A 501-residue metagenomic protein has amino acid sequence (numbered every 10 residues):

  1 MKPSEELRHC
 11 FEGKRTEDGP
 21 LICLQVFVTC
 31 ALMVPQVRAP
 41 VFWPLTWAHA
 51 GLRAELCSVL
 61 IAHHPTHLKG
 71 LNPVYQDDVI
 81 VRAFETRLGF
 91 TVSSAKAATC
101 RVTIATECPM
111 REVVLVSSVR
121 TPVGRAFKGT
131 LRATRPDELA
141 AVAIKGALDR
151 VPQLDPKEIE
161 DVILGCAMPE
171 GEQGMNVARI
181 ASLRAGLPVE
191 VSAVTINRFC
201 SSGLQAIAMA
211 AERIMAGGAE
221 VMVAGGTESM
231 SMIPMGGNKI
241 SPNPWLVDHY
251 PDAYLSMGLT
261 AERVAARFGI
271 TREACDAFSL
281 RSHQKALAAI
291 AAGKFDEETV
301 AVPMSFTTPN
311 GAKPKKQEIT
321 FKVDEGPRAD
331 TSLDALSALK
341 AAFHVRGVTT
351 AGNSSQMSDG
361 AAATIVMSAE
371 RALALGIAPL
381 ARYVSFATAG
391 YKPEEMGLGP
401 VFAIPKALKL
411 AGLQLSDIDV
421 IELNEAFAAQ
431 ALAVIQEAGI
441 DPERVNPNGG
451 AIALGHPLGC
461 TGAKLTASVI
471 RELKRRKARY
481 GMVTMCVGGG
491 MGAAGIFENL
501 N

Functional and structural regions predicted by a protein language model:
C10, G19, V28-A31, A50 (+2 more regions): Short hydrophobic alpha-helical segments enriched in small aliphatic residues
C100, I104-I180, A185, R263-R272 (+4 more regions): Conserved active-site "lid/cap" helical segment
I104-P136, T331-L398, F402, K409 (+4 more regions): Condensing-enzyme catalytic core mediating Claisen C-C bond formation in acyl metabolism
R120-P122, A133, D137-V142, Q153 (+3 more regions): N-terminal extracellular/periplasmic Venus flytrap/periplasmic-binding protein-like
L131-P244, Y254, T299-K322, E394-E395 (+1 more regions): Conserved beta-ketoacyl condensing-enzyme motif
C166-E220, P251-E262, D330-Q356, E437-K464 (+2 more regions): Conserved catalytic cysteine-centered active-site region of acyl-thioester-dependent Claisen-condensing enzymes
I196-T227, A265-F295, A363-E370, I435 (+2 more regions): Active-site-proximal alpha-helical scaffold in enzymes
